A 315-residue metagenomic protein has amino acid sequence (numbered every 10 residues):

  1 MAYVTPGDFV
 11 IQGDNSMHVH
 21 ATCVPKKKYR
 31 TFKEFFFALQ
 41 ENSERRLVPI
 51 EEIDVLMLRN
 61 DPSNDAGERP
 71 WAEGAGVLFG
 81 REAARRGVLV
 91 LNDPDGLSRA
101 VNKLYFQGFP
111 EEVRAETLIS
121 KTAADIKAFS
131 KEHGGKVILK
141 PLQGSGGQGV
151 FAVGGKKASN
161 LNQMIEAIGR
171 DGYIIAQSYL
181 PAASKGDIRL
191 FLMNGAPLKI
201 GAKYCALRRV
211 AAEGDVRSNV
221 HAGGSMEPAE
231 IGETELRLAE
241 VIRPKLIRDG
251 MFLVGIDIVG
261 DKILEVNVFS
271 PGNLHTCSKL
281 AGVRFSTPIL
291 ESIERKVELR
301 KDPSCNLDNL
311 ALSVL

Functional and structural regions predicted by a protein language model:
A2-E116: Conserved N-proximal alpha/beta basic substrate-recognition cap immediately N-terminal to, or forming the N-lobe
D61, L142, P271: Flexible loop residues that form catalytic and substrate-binding hotspots at small-molecule/glycan-binding clefts
G76-A84, F106-Q107, I126-K127, N162-E166 (+2 more regions): Short amphipathic alpha-helical segments and helix-helix/interface helices
L91-N102, T117-I126, L142-Q148: Short, surface-exposed recognition loops or helix-turn segments adjacent to catalytic cores
P94-S98, R209-A211, V259-I263: Short glycine-enriched loops at secondary-structure junctions
A123-A124, S130-K136, L142-L238, L246: Phosphate-binding site of ATP-dependent enzymes
E227-L315: ATP-dependent carboxylate activation and anion-phosphoryl transfer catalytic cores that bind Mg-ATP to form
